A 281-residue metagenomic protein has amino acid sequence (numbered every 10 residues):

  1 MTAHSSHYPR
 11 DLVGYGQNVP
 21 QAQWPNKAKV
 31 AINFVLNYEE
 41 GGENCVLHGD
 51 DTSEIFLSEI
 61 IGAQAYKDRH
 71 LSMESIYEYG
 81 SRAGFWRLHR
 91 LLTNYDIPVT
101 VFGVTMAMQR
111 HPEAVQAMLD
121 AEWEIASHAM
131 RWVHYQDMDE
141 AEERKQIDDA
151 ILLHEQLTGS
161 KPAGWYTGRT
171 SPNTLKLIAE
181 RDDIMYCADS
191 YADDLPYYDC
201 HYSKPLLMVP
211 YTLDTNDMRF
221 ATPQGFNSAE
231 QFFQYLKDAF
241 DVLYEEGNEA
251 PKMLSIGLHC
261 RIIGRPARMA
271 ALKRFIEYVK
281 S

Functional and structural regions predicted by a protein language model:
T2-L207, F233-I256, I262-S281: Catalytic alpha-helical scaffold of carbohydrate-active enzymes acting on polysaccharides/glycoconjugates
Y202-F220: A structural motif
T215-Y235: Binuclear metal-dependent hydrolase catalytic cores centered on His/Asp/Glu-rich metal-binding motifs
